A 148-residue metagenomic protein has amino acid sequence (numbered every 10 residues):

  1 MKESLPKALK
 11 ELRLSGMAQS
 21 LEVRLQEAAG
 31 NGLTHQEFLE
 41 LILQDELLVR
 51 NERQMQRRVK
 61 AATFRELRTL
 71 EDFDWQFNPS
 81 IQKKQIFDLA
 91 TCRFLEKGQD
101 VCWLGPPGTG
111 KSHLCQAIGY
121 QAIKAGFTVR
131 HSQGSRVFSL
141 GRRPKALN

Functional and structural regions predicted by a protein language model:
K7, V23-E27, D72, V101-L104: Short hinge/gating elements
A8, K60-Q82: Dynamic helix-loop-helix/coil hinge segments at AAA+ ATPase domain boundaries and subdomain interfaces
K10, S15-E66: Interdomain "pre-motor" coupling segment immediately N-terminal to P-loop NTPase/helicase cores
S80-I86, R130-N148: Short glycine-rich substrate-engagement loop in P-loop NTPases that contacts/grips substrate
L89-Q99: Phosphate-binding P-loop
R93, C102-V129: Walker A/P-loop
